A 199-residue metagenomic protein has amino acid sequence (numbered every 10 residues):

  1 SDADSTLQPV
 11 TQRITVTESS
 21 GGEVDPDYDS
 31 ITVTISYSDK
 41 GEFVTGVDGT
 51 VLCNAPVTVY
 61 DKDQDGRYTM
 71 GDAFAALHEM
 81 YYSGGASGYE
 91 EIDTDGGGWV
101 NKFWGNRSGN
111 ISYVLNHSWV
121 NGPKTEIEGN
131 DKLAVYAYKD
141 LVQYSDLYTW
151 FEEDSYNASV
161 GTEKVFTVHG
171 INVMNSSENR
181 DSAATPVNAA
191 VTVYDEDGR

Functional and structural regions predicted by a protein language model:
S1-R199: Ubiquitin-like/PB1-type beta-grasp interaction modules and other compact soluble beta-rich domains
